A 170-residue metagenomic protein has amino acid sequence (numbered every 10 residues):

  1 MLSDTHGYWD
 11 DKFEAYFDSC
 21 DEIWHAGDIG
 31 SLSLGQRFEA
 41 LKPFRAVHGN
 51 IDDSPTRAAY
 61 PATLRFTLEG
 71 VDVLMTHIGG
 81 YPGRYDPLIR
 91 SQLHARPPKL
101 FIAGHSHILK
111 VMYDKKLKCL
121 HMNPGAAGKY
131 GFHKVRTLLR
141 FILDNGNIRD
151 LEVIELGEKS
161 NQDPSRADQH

Functional and structural regions predicted by a protein language model:
M1-F44, D52-G70, K134-R136, R166-H170: N-terminal active-site segment of His-dependent metallophosphoesterases
M1-L2, R65-T76, L138-F141, V153-G157: Core dinuclear metal-dependent hydrolase active-site scaffold
M1-S3, E22-D28, R45-N50, L74-H77 (+2 more regions): Active-site neighborhood of phospho(di)ester-bond hydrolases with catalytic His/Asp-centered motifs
G7, S31, G80, I108 (+1 more regions): Short active-site segment of divalent metal-dependent hydrolases/proteases that encodes the spacing between
R45, R84-N147: Conserved beta-sheet core of the metallophosphoesterase superfamily
R45-P87, S91, A95: Helix-adjacent hinge/juxtasegments
P82-R84, Y130-G131, G157-Q162: A short local loop/turn or secondary-structure capping micro-motif enriched for an aromatic residue
L138, D144-H170: Charged phosphate-binding loop/patch that engages nucleotide di/tri-phosphates or the phosphate backbone of nucleic
